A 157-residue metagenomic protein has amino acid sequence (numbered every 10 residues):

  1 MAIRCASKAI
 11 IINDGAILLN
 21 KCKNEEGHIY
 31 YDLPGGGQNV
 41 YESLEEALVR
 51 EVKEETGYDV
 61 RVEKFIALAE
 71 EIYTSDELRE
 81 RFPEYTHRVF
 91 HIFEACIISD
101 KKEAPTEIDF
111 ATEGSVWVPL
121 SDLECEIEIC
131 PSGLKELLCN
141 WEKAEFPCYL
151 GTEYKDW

Functional and structural regions predicted by a protein language model:
M1-L18, N39-V40, E63, F90 (+1 more regions): Conserved N-terminal beta-strand and adjoining loop/helix that marks the start of the Nudix/MutT-like hydrolase domain
A2-R4, I12, E25-H28, Y85-R88 (+1 more regions): A generic fold-level signal
A16-E54: Conserved Nudix-box catalytic region and its N-terminal flanking loop in Nudix hydrolases and closely related
E26, Y31, E107-W157: Nudix hydrolase/Nudix homology domain
G27, E70-I72: Generic structural signal for helix capping and beta-alpha/helix-loop junctions
Q38-R61, I72-I129: Unchanged
F65-L68: Residue-level recognition of beta-strand microenvironments
